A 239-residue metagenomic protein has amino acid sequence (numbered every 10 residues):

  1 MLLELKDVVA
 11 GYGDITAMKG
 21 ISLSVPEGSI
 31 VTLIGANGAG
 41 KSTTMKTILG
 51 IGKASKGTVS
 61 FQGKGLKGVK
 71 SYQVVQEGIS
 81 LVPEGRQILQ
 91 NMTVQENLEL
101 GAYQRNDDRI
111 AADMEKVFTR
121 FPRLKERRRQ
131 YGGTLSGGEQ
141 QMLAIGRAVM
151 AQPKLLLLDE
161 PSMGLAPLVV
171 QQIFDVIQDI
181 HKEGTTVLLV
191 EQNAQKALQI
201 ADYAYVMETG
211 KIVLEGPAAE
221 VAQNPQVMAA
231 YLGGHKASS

Functional and structural regions predicted by a protein language model:
M1-S239: Glycine-rich phosphate-binding loops of nucleotide-dependent enzymes
